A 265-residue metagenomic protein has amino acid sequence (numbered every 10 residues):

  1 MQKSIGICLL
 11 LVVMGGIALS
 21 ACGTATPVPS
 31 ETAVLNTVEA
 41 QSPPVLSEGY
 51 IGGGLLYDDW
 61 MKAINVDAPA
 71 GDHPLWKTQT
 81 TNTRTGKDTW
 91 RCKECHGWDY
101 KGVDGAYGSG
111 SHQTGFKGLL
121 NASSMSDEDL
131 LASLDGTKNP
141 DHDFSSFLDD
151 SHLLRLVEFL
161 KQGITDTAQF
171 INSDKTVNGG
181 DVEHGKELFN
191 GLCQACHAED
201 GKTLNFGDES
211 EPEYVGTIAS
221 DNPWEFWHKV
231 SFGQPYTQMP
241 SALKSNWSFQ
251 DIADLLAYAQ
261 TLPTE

Functional and structural regions predicted by a protein language model:
M1-V34, M125, Q169-K186, L192-E265: Long, low-complexity, intrinsically disordered N-terminal extensions of eukaryotic proteins, enriched
S4-P74, L120-D181, Y258-E265: Post-cleavage N-terminal segment of exported redox proteins
P44-K101, V177-K202: Sequence/structural segment immediately N-terminal to covalent heme-attachment motifs in c-type and related
E48-I51, I64-N65, T85-L156, L160 (+1 more regions): Extracytoplasmic electron-transfer domains, predominantly the class I c-type cytochrome c fold
